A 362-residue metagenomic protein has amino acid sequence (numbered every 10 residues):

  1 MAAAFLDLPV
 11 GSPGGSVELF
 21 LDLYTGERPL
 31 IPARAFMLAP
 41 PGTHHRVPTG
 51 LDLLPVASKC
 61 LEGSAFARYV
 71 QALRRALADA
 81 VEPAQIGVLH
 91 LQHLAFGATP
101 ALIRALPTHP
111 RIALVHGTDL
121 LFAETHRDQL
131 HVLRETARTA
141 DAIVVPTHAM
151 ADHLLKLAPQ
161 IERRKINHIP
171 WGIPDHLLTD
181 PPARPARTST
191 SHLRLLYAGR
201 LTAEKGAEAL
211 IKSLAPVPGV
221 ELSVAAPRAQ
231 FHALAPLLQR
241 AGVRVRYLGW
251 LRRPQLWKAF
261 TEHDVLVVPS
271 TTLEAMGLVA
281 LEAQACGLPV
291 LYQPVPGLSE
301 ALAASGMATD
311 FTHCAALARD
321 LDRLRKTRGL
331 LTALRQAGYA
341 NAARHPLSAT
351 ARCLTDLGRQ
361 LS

Functional and structural regions predicted by a protein language model:
L6-P13, T25-Y69, A229-F231: N-terminal strand-loop element at the rim of the active site of nucleotide-sugar-dependent glycosyltransferases
G15-D22, L193, Y197-P216, H232: A conserved mid-protein helix/loop that constitutes part of the nucleotide-sugar donor-binding site
P41, A198, E221-L234, G249: Glycosyltransferase donor-sugar binding loop
L91-G97: Short His-centered aromatic/hydrophobic patch
H116, R138-D180, T190: Donor nucleotide-sugar binding/catalytic pocket of nucleotide-sugar-dependent glycosyltransferases
L234-P254: Nucleotide-activated donor-binding/catalytic signature segment of Leloir-type glycosyltransferases, i.e., the conserved
A280, P289-Y292: Short hydrophobic beta-strand element within catalytic cores of glycosyltransferases and related nucleotide-activated
A303-A315, D322-G329: Conserved acidic donor-binding segment of nucleotide-sugar-dependent glycosyltransferases
